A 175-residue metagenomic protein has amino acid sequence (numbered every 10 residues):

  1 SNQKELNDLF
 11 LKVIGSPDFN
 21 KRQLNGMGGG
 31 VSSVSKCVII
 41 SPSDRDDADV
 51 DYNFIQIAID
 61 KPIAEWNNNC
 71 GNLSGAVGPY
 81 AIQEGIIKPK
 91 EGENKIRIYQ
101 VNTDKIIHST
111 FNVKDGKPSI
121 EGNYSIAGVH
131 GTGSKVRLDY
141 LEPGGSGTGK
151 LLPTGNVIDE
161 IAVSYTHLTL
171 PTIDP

Functional and structural regions predicted by a protein language model:
S1-I161, L168: A glycine-rich beta-to-alpha transition motif near the start of alpha/beta enzyme domains, typified by
H167, I173-P175: Single conserved hydrophobic/aromatic residue that forms the stacking wall/gate of nucleotide- or nucleobase-binding
